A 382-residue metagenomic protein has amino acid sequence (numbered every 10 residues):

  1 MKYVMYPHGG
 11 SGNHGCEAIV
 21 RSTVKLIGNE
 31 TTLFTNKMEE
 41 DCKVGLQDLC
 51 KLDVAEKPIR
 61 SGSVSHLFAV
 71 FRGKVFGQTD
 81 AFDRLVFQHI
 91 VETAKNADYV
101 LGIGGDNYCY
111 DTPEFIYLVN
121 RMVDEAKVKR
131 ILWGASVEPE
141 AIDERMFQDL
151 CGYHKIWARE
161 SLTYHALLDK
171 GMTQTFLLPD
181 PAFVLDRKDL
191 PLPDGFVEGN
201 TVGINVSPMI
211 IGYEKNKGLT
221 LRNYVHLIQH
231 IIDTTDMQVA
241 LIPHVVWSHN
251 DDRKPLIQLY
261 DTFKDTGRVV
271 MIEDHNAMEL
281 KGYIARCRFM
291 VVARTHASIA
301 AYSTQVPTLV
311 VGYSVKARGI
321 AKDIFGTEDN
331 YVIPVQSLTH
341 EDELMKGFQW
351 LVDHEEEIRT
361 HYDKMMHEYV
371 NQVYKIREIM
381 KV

Functional and structural regions predicted by a protein language model:
M1-V382: Active-site anion-handling motifs in enzyme catalytic cores
